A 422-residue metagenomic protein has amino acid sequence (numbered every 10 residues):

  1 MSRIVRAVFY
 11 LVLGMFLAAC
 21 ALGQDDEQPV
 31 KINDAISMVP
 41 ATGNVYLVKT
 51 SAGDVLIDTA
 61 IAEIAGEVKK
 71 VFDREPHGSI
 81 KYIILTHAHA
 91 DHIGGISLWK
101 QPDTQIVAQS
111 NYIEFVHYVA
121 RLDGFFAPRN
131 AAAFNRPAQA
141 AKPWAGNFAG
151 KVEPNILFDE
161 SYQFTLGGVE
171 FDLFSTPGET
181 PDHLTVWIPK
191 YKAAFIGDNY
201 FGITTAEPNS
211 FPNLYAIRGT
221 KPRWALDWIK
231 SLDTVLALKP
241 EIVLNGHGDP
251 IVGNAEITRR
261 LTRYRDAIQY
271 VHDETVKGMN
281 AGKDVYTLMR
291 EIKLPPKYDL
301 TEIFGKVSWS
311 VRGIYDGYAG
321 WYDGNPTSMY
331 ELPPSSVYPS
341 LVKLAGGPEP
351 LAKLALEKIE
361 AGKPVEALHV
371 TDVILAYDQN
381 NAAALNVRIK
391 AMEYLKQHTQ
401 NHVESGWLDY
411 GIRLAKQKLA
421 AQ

Functional and structural regions predicted by a protein language model:
V8-A19: Bacterial N-terminal signal peptides
F16, F125, L236-I242, P250-Q422: Accessory terminal helices/loops
A18-D26: Bacterial Sec-dependent signal peptides at the C-terminal "C-region" and cleavage site
E27-E75, T185-N199: Conserved beta-strand hairpin/beta-sheet module of binuclear metal-dependent hydrolase folds, prominently
K31-I32, E114-S175, P222-K239: Metallo-beta-lactamase
A35, V48, D58, H87 (+9 more regions): Divalent metal-coordination and catalytic microenvironments
A52, E63-A108, L157, K239: Active-site metal-binding motif and surrounding structural segment of the metallo-beta-lactamase
D54, I61-E63, V152, Q163 (+1 more regions): Metallo-beta-lactamase
